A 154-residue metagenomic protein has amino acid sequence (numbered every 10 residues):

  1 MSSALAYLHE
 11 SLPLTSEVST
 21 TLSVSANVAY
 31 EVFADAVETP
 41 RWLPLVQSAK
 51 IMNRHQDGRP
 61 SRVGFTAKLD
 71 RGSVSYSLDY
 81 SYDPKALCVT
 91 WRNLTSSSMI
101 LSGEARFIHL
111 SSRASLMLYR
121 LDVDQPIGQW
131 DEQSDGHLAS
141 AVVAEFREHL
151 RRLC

Functional and structural regions predicted by a protein language model:
M1-G58: Hydrophobic ligand-binding cavity/cleft-lining segments
S3, G64-K68, R120-D124: Generic short beta-strand segments
T15-E17, R62, S73-S77, M99-E104: Short, surface-exposed coil-to-beta transition loops
S19-S23, K50, S81, R106-I108 (+1 more regions): Generic structural detector for well-ordered beta-strands
S25, Q56-G58, K85, L110-A114: Short strand-connecting beta-turns/loops that link adjacent beta-strands
V28-F33, T39, V63, Y80 (+1 more regions): Hydrophobic pocket/interface hotspot
P40, I51-T95, E145-L153: Glycine-rich portal/gate segments that line the openings of hydrophobic small-molecule binding cavities
R92-E148: Beta-strand/loop substructures that line and gate deep hydrophobic ligand-binding cavities in soluble
